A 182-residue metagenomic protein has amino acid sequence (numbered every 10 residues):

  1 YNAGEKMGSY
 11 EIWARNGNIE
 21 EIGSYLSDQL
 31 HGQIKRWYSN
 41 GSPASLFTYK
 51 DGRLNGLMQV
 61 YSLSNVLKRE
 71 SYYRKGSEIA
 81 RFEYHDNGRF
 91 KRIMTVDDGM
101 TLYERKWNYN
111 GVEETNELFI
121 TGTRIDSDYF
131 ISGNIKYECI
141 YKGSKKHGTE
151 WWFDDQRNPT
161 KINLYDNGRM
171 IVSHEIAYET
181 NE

Functional and structural regions predicted by a protein language model:
Y1-E182: Glycine/tyrosine- and acidic-biased, solvent-exposed loop/turn segments at the edges of beta-strands
